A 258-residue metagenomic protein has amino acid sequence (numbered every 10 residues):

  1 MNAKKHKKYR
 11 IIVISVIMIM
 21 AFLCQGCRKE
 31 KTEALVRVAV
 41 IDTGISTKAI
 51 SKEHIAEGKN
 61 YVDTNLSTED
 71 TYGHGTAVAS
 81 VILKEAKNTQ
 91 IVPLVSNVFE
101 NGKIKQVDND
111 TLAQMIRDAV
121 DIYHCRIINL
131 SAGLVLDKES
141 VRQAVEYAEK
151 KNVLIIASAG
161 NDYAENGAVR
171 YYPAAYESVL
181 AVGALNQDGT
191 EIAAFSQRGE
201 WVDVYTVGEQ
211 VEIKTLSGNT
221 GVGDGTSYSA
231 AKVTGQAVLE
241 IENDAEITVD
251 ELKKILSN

Functional and structural regions predicted by a protein language model:
A3-V13: Bacterial N-terminal signal peptides that target proteins for export
K5, C125-L130, K151, V179-A181 (+1 more regions): C-terminal subdomain of the subtilisin-like protease fold in secreted/lumenal serine endopeptidases
L23-G26: C-terminal motif of bacterial Sec signal peptides marking the signal peptidase cleavage site
R28-T64: Acidic-leg catalytic submotif of subtilisin-like serine proteases
V36, D42, Y171-E246: Extracellular S/T/G-rich loop segment that most often corresponds to the catalytic His/Ser-adjacent loop
R37-I41, Q90-V95, R126-S131, L154-S158 (+2 more regions): Structural recognition of the beta-strand scaffold that forms the well-ordered cores of secreted hydrolase catalytic
T64-L136, I247-V249: Subtilisin-like peptidase catalytic core
E100-Y176, G189-E191, G218-A231: Substrate-binding/access-modulating region of protease and related hydrolase catalytic domains
